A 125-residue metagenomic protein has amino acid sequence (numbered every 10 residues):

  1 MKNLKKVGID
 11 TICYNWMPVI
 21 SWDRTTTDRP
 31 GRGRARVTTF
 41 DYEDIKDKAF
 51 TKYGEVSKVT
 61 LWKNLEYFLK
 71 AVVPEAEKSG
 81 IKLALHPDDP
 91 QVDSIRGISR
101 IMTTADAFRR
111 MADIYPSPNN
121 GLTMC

Functional and structural regions predicted by a protein language model:
K2-Y67: Active-site-proximal, glycine-rich beta->alpha crossover segments in alpha/beta enzymes that shape flexible
A49-C125: Acidic/histidine-rich catalytic cores of soluble enzymes
